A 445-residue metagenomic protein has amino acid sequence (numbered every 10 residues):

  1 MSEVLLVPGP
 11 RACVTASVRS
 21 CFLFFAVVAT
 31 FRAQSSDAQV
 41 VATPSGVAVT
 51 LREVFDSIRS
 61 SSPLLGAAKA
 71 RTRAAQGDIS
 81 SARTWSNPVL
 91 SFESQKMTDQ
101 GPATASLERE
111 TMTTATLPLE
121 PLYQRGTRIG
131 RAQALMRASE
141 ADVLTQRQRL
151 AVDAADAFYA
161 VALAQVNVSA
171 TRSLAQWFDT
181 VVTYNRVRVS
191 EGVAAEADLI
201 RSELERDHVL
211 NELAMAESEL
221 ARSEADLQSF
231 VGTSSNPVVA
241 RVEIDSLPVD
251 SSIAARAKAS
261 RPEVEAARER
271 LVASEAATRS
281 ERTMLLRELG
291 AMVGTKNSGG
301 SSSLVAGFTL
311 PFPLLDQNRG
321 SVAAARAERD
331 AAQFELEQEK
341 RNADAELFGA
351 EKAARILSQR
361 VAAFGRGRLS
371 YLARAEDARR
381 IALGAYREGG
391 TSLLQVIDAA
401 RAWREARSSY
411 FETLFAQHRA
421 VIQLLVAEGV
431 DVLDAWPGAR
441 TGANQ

Functional and structural regions predicted by a protein language model:
M1-A16: N-terminal secretory signal peptides that target proteins for export/translocation
R19-R32: Bacterial N-terminal signal peptides
D37, V41-T43, S409-Q445: Acidic, low-complexity, intrinsically disordered peripheral segments
V40-A48, S91-R128, P237-P248, L289-R326 (+1 more regions): Small/polar, glycine/serine/threonine/aspartate-rich low-complexity segments that form flexible
R52-R59, A194, D198-L199, E203-E205 (+6 more regions): Amphipathic alpha-helical coiled-coil scaffold segments and their short linker/junction regions
D56-G66, R73-P88, G101-A105, T114-R131 (+7 more regions): A glycine-/polar-enriched beta->alpha junction
A67-A82, Q146, L150-T171, A175 (+6 more regions): Amphipathic alpha-helical coiled-coil segments
A141-S260, A350, L357: Periplasmic alpha-helical coiled-coil/stalk elements that build and connect Gram-negative outer-membrane
